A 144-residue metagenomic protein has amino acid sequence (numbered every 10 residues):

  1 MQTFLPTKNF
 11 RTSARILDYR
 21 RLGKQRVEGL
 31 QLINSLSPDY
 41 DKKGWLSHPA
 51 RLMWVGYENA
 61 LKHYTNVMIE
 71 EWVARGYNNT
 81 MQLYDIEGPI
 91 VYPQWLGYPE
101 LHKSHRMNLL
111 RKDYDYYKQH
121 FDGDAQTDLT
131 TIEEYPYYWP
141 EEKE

Functional and structural regions predicted by a protein language model:
M1-E144: Expand to "…catalyze enediolate/carbanion chemistry for C-C bond making/breaking, isomerization, decarboxylation
